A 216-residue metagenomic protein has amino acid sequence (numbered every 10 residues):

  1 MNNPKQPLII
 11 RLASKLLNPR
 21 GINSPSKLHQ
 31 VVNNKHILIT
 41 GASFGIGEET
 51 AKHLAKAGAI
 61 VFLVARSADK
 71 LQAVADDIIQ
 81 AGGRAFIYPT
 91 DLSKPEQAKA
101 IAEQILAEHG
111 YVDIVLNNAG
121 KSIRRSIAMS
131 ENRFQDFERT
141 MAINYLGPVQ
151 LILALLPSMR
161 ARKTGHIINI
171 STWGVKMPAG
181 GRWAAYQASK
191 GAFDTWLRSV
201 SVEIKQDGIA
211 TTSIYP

Functional and structural regions predicted by a protein language model:
M1-H36: Non-catalytic terminal and boundary segments that flank Rossmann-like NAD(P)-dependent oxidoreductase
S43-F44: Conserved glycine-rich cofactor-binding loop
A57-V74: Conserved glycine-rich Rossmann-like NAD(P)H-binding loop of the short-chain dehydrogenase/reductase
A68-D69, Y88-A100: The beta1-alpha1 cofactor-binding region of Rossmann-like NAD(H)/NADP(H)-dependent oxidoreductases
S122-E138, R182: Conserved mid-core segment of classical short-chain dehydrogenase/reductases
I152-L153, R198: A short, exposed helix-loop element centered on a Lys and neighboring polar residues
I168-A192, L197-R198, V202-K205: Catalytic loop of short-chain dehydrogenase/reductase
